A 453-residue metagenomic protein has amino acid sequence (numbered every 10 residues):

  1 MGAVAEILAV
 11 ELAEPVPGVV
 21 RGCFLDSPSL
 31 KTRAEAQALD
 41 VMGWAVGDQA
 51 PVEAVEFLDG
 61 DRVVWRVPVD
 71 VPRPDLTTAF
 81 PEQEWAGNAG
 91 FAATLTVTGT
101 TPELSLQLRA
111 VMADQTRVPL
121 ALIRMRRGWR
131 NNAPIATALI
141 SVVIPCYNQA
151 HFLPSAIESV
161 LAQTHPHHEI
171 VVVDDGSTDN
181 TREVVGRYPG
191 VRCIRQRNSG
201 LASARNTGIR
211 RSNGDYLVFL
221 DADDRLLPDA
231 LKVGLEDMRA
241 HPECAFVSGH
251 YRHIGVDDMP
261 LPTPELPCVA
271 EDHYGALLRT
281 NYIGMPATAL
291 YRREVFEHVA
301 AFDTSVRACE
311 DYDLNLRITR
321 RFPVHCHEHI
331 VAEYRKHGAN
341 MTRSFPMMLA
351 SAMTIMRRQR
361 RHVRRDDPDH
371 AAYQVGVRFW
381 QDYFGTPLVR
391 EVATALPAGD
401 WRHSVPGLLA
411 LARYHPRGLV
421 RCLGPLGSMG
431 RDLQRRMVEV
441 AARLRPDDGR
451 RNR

Functional and structural regions predicted by a protein language model:
G2-T137: Basic, ligand-binding patches in group-transfer machinery, especially extracytoplasmic/periplasmic segments
A38, G90-G99, R127-W129, K336-R453: C-terminal subregions of glycosyltransferases and related glycan-biosynthesis enzymes
I140-F152, A156, Q163-T164, V173: A conserved hydrophobic helix/loop-capping motif in glycosyltransferases and polysaccharide synthases
S159, P166, D174-E183, S199 (+1 more regions): A conserved acidic beta->alpha catalytic loop
Q196-S212, V233: Glycine-rich, basic loop-to-helix element that forms the pyrophosphate-binding segment of sugar-nucleotide handling
L217: Short aromatic/hydrophobic "clamp" motif used to bind/position activated sugar donors
D229-L261: Conserved donor NDP-sugar-binding/catalytic core segment of glycosyltransferases
P267-M353: Conserved nucleotide-sugar donor-binding catalytic segment
